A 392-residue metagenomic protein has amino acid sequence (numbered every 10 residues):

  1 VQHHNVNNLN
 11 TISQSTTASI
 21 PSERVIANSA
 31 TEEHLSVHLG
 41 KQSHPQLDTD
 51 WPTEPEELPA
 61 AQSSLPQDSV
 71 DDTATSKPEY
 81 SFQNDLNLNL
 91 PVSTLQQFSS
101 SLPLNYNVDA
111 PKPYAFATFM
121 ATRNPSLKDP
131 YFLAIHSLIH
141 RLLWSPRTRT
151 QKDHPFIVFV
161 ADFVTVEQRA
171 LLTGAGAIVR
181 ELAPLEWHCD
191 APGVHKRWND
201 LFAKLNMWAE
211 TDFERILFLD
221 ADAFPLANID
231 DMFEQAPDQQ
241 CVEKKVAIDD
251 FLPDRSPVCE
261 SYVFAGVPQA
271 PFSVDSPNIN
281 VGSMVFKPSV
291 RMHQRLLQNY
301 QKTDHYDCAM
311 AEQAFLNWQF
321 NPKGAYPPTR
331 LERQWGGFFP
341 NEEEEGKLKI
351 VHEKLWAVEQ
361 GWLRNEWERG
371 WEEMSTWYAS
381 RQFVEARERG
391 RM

Functional and structural regions predicted by a protein language model:
V1-M392: Glycosyltransferase catalytic domains, chiefly GT-A lineage
